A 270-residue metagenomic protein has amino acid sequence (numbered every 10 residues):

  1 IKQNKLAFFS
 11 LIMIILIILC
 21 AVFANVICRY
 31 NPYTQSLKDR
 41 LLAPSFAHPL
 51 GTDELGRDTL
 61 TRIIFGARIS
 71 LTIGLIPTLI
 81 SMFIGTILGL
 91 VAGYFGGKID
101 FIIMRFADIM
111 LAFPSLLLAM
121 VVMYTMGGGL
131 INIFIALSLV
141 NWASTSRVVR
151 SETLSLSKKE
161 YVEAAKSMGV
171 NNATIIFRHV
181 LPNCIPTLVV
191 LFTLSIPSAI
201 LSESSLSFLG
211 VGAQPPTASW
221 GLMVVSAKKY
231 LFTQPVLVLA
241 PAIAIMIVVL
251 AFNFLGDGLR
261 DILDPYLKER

Functional and structural regions predicted by a protein language model:
I1-T86, L90-V91, G97-K98, A112 (+5 more regions): Gly/Trp-centered helix-boundary motif
F9-M13, I73-P77, I103-F106, A119 (+5 more regions): Hydrophobic core positions of alpha-helical segments in small-molecule transporters and transporter systems
I17, L90, A119-Y124, I133 (+5 more regions): Transmembrane alpha-helix boundary and packing residues in multipass membrane permease domains and related
I17-I18, M82, D108, Y124 (+4 more regions): Residue-level recognition of pore/gate-forming positions within transmembrane alpha-helices of multi-pass
A24-P32, G93-G97, V122-G128, V140 (+4 more regions): Short helix-capping/hinge motifs at transmembrane helix termini and TM-loop junctions
P49, D53, T59, F83-G85 (+3 more regions): Generic hydrophobic transmembrane alpha-helix motif, especially the helices
R57-T72, I76, G96-M104, L154-K158 (+1 more regions): Amphipathic cytosolic juxtamembrane alpha-helices at the membrane-cytosol interface of multi-pass membrane transporters
M123-T125, L137, E152-T153, L201-A244 (+1 more regions): Glycine-rich helix-loop "coupling/hinge" segments at transmembrane-helix boundaries in multipass transporters
